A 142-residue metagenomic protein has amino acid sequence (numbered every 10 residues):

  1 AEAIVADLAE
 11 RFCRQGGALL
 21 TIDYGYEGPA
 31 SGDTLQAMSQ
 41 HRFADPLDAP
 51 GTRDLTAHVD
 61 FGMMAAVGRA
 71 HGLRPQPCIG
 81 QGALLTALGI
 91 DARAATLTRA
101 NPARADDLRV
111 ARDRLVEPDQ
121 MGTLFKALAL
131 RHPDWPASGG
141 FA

Functional and structural regions predicted by a protein language model:
A1-A142: Long, Lys/Arg- and hydrophobic-enriched amphipathic alpha-helices
